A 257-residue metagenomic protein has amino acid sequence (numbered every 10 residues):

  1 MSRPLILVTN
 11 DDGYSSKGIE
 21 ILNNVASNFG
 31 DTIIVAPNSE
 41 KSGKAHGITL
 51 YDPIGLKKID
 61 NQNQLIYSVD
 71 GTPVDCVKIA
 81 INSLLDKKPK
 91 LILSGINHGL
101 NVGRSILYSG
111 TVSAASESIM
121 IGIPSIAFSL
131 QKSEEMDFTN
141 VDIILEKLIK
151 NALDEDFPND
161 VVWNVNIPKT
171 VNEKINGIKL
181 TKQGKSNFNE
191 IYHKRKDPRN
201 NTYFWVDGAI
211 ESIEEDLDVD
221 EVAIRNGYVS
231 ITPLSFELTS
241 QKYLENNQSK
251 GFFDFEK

Functional and structural regions predicted by a protein language model:
S2-I6, K17-S83, K87-K88: A cross-family phosphate/adenosyl-ligand binding-site feature
T9, V35-P37, S94-N97, F128-S129 (+2 more regions): Short beta-strand segments
D12, E40, T72, N97-L100 (+2 more regions): Short glycine-rich anion-binding loops that position phosphate/pyrophosphate groups of nucleotides and phosphorylated
L100-S109: Glycine/threonine-rich flexible loop motifs
A114-S118: Hydrophobic/aromatic ligand-binding patch that stacks against planar heteroaromatic rings of cofactors or nucleotides
I126-L153: Short, glycine-/small-residue-rich phosphate/pyrophosphate-handling segment
P158, V162-N164, P168-K257: C-terminal accessory domains and tails appended to enzymatic cores
